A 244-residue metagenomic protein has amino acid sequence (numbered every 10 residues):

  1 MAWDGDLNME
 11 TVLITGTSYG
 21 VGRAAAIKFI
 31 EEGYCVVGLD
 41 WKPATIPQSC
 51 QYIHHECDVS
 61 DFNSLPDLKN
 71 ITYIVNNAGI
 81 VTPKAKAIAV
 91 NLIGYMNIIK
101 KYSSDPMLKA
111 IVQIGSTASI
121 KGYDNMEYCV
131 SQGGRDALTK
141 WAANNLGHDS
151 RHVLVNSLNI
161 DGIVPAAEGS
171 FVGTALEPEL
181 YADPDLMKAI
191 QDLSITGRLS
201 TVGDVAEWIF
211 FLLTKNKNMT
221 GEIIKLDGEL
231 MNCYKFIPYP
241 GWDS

Functional and structural regions predicted by a protein language model:
S18, A26: N-terminal Rossmann NAD(P)H-binding glycine-rich loop of SDR-like oxidoreductase domains
I27, M96, G133-K140, N144 (+2 more regions): Conserved active-site helix of classical SDR/Rossmann-fold NAD(P)-dependent CH-OH oxidoreductases
N77-T82, E229: Conserved NAD(P)H cofactor-binding loop of Rossmann-fold oxidoreductase domains
A110-H148, N159-A166, S170: Catalytic loop of short-chain dehydrogenase/reductase
G147, R151-L154, M219-G221: Short, small/polar-rich loop/turn modules that mediate ligand/substrate recognition or access, typified
I160-L193, K235-S244: A glycine/serine/threonine-rich, flexible loop-to-helix segment that serves as the NAD(P) cofactor-binding "lid"
R198-L226, M231: C-terminal substrate-recognition "lid" of short-chain dehydrogenase/reductases
